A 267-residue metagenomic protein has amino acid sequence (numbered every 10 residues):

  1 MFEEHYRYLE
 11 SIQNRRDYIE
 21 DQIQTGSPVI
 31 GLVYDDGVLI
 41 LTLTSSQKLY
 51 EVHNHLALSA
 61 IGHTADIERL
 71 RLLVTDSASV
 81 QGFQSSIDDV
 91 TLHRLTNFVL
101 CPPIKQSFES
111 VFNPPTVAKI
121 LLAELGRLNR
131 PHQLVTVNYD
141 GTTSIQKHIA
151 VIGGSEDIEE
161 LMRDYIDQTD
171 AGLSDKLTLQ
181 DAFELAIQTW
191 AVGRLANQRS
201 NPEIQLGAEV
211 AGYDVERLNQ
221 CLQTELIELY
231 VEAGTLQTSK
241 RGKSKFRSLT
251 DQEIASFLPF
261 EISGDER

Functional and structural regions predicted by a protein language model:
M1-R267: Long, low-complexity N-terminal extensions
